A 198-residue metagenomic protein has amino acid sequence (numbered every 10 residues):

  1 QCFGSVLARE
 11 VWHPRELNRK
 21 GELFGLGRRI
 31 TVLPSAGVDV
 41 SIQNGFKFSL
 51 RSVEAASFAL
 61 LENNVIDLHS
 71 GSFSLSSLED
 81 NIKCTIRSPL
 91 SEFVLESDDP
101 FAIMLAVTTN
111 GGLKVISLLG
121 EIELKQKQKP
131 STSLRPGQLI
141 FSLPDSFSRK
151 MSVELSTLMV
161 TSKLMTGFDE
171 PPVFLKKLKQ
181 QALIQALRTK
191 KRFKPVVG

Functional and structural regions predicted by a protein language model:
Q1-F147, S152-G198: Flexible, surface-exposed loop/linker segments and immediately adjacent secondary-structure boundaries
